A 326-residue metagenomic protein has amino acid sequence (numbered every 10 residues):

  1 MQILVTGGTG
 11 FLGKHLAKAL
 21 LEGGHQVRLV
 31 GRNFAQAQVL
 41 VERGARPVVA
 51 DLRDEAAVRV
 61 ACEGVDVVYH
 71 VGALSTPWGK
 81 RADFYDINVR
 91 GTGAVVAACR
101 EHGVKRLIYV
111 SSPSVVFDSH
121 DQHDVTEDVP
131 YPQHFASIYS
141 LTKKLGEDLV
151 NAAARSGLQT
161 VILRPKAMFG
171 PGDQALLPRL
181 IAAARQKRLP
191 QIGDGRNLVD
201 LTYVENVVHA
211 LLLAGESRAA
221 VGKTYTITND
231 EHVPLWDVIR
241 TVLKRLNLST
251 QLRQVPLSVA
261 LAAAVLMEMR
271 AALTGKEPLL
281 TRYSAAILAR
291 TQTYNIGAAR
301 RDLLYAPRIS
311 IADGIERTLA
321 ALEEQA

Functional and structural regions predicted by a protein language model:
I3-G23: N-terminal Rossmann NAD(P)H-binding glycine-rich loop of SDR-like oxidoreductase domains
A35-V41, A45-R90, A98, D118: NAD(P)H-binding glycine-rich loop region in Rossmannoid oxidoreductase-like domains and their noncatalytic homologs
R90, A94-I138: Conserved Rossmann-fold NAD(P)-dependent oxidoreductase catalytic core, especially the SDR/UDP-sugar
H134-V161: Active-site Tyr-X1-5-Lys
L141, L145-G146, Q174-R179, G193-G215 (+1 more regions): Substrate-positioning beta->alpha
V204, A263-A306: Conserved C-terminal active-site "lid" loop/helix of NAD(P)H-dependent oxidoreductases that clamps the redox cofactor
L213-L279, A312, E316-L319: Mid/C-terminal beta-alpha module of Rossmann-like enzyme folds, strongest in SDR-family dehydrogenases/epimerases
Y294-D302, A306-A326: Amphipathic terminal alpha-helices
